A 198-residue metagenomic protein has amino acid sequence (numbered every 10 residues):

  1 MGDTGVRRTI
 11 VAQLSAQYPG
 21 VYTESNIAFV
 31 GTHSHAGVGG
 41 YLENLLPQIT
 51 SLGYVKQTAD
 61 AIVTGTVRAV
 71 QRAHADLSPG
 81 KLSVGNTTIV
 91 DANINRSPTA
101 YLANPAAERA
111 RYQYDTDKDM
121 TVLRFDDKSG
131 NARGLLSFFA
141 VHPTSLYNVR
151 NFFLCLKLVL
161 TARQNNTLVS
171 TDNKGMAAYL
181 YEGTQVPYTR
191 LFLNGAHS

Functional and structural regions predicted by a protein language model:
M1-S198: Conserved beta-alpha junction segments in alpha/beta enzyme cores
